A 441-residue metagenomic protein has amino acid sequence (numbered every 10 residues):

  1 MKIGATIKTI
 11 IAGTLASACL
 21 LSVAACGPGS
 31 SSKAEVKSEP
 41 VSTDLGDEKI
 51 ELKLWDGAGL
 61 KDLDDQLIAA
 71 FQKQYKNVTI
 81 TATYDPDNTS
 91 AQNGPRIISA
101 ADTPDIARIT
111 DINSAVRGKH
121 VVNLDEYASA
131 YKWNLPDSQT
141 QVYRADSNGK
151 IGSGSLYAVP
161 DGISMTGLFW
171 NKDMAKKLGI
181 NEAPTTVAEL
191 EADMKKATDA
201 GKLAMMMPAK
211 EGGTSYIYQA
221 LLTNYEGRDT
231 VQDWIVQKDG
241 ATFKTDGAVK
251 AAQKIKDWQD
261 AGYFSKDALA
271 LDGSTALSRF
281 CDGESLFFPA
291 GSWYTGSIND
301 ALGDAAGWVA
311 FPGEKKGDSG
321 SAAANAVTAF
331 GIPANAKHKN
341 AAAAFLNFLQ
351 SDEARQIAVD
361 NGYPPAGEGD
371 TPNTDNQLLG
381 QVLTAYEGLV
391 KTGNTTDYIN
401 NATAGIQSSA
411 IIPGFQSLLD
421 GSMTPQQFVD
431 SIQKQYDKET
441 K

Functional and structural regions predicted by a protein language model:
K2-A115, K315-G317, Q356-I357, Q427 (+1 more regions): Conserved N-terminal structural module of periplasmic/extracytoplasmic solute-binding proteins
E39, I112-T166: Hinge/lid segment of periplasmic solute-binding proteins
K73, G154, K176-L178, A261 (+3 more regions): Extracytoplasmic/periplasmic substrate-recognition and gating elements
D125-Q141, A209, E226-K250, D300-A301 (+3 more regions): Short, solvent-exposed loop/beta-turn-alpha elements that line the ligand-binding surface or hinge of extracytoplasmic
S153-D161, T166, E191-G240, S285: Extracytoplasmic/periplasmic solute-binding protein
P160, V236-Q237, P364-T371, L383-T440: C-terminal capping/gating helix-and-loop segments adjacent to ligand/active sites or protein-protein/ligand interfaces
M194, V236-A268: Glycine-centered hinge/linker elements that transmit conformational signals in sensory and ligand-binding systems
W293-S297, T328-G405: Mature extracytoplasmic/periplasmic domains
